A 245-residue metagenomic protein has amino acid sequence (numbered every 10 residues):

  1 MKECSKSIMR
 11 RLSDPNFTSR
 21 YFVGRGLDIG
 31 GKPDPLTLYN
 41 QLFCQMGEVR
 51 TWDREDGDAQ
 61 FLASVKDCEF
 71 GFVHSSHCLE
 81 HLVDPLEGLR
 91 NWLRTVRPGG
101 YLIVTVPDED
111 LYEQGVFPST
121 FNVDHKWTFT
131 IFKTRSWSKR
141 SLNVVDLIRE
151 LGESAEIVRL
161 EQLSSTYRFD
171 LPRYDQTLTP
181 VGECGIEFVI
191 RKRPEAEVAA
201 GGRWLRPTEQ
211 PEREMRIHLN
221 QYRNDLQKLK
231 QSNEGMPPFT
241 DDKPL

Functional and structural regions predicted by a protein language model:
M1-R20: Class I SAM-dependent methyltransferase Rossmann-like catalytic core, especially the SAM/SAH-binding loop
K2-I8, L27-K32, N143-I148: Short low-complexity stretches enriched in small and charged residues
K6-M9, F72, D170: General secondary-structure edge motif
L12-P15, P35, Y174-Q176: Residue-level detector of functional hotspots within protein domains
S13-T18, S64, E69, T179-P180: Generic hydrophobic alpha-helical membrane-segment signal
F17, N40-C44, R149: Glycosyltransferases and closely related glycan-assembly transferases that use nucleotide-activated donors
R20-Y21, L86-L93, Y101-L245: S-adenosyl-L-methionine-dependent methyltransferase catalytic module, highlighting the catalytic core
G24-E113, F188-I190: Conserved SAM-binding loop
